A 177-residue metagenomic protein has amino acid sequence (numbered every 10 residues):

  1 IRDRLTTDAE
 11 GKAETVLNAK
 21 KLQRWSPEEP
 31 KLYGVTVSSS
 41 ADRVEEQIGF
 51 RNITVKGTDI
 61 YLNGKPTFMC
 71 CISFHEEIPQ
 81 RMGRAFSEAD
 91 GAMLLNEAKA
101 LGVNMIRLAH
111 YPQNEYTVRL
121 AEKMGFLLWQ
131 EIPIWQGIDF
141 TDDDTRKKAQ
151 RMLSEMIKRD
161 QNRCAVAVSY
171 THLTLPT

Functional and structural regions predicted by a protein language model:
I1-A109, N114-L120, M124-L128, M152 (+1 more regions): Secreted/periplasmic carbohydrate-active enzymes, especially glycoside hydrolases
P112-N114, I134-Q136, L173: Solvent-exposed loop/turn segments at secondary-structure junctions within structured extracellular/periplasmic domains
G137-Q150: Active-site-adjacent "subsite" loops/lids of carbohydrate-active enzymes
K148-R163: An active-site-proximal structural segment forming one wall of the substrate-binding cleft that immediately precedes
T171-T177: Conserved small/polar residues in nucleotide/adenosyl-binding loops
